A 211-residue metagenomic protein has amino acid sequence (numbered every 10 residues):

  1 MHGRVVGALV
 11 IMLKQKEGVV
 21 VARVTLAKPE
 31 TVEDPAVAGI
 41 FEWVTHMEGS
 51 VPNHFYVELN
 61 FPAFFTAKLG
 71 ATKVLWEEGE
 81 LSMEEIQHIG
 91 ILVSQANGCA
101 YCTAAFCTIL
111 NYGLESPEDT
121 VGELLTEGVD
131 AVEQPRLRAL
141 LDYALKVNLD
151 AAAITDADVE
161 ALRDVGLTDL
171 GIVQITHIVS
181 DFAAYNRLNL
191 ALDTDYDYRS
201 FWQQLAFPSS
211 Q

Functional and structural regions predicted by a protein language model:
L9-Q211: Hydrophobic alpha-helical segments
